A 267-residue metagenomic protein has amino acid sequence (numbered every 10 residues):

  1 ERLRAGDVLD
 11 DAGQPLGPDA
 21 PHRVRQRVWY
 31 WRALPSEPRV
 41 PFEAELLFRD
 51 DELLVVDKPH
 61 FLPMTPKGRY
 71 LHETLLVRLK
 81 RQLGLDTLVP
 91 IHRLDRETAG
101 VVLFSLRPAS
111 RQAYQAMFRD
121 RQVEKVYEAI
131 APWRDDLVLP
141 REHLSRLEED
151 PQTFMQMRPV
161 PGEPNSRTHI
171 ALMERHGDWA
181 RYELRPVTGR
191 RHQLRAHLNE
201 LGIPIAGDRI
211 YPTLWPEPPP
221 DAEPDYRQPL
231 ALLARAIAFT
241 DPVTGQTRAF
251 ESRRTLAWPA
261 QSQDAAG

Functional and structural regions predicted by a protein language model:
E1-G267: RNA pseudouridine synthases
